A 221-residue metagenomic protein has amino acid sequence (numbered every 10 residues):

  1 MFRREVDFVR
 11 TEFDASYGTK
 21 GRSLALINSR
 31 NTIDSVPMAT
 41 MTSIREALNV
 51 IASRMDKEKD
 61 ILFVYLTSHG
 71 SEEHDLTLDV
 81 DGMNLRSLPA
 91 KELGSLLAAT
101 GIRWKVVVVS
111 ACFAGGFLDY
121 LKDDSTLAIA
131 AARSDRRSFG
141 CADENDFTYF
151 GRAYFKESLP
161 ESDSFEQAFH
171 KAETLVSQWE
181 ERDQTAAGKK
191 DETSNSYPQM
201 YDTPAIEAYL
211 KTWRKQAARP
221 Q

Functional and structural regions predicted by a protein language model:
M1, R30-A39, A52-S53, T77-N84 (+4 more regions): Second-shell loop/turn segments in exported
M1, S29-I33, S68-E73, R103 (+3 more regions): Solvent-exposed loop/turn segments at secondary-structure junctions within structured extracellular/periplasmic domains
M1-V9: Glycine- and acidic-residue-enriched helix-capping/strand-helix junction motifs
T11, A99, Q184-Q221: Disordered regulatory segments flanking catalytic cores
A15-K59, A187, A205: Functional beta-strand-loop-alpha-helix junction segments that form "active/interaction loops" within catalytic
T19-S23, K57-L62, T100-V106, K122-L127 (+1 more regions): Loop/turn elements at helix/coil->beta-strand transitions in domains of secreted/extracellular proteins
T67-T100: A short, glycine/acidic-enriched catalytic loop
A111-D202: Active-site-proximal C-terminal subdomain of hydrolase catalytic domains
